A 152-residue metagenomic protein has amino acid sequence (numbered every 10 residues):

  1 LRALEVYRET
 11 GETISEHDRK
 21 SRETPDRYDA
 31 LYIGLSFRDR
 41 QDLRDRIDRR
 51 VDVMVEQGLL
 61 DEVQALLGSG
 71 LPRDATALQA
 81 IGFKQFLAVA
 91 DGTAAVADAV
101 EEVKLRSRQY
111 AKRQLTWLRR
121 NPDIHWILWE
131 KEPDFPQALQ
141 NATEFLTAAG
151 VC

Functional and structural regions predicted by a protein language model:
L1-A30: Phosphate/Mg2+-binding loops and adjacent switch elements in nucleotide/diphosphate-handling enzyme cores
P25-C152: Catalytic core of IPPT-family isopentenyl/dimethylallyl transferases that prenylate adenosine-containing substrates
